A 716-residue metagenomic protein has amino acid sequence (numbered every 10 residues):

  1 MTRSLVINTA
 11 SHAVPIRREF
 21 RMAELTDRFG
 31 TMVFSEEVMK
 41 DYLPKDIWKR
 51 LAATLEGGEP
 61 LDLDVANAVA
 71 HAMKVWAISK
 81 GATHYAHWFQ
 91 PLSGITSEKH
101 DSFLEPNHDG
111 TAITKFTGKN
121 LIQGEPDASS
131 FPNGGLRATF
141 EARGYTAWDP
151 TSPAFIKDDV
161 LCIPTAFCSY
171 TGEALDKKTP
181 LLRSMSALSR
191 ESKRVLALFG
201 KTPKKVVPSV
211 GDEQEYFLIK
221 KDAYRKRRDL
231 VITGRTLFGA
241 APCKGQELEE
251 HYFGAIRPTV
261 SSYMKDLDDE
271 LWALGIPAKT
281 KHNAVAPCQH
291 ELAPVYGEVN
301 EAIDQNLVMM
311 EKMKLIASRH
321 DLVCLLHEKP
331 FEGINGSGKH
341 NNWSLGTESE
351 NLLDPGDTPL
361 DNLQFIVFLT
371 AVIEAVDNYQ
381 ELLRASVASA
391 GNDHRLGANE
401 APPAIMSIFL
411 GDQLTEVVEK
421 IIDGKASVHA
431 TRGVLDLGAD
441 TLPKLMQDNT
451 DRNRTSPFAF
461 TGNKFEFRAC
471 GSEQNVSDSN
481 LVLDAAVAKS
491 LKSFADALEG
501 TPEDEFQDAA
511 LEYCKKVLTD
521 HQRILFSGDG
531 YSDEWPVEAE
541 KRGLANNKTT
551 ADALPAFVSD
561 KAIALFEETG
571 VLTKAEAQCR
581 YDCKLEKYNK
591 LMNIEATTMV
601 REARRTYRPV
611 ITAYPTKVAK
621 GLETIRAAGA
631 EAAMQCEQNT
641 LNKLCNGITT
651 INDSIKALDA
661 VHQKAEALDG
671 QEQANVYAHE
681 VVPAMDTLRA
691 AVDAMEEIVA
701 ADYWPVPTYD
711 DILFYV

Functional and structural regions predicted by a protein language model:
T2-M22, T139-F155, V160: N-terminal hydrophobic targeting/anchoring segments and the immediately downstream early-domain regions of hydrolases
R3-H12, R18-E37, S186, R190-R194 (+1 more regions): Flexible inter-domain linker/hinge segments
M22-S35, T54-E56, C243-Y252: Gly-rich Lys/Arg/Thr-decorated short loops/hinges at beta-loop-alpha junctions or inter-strand turns that position
R28-E141: Active-site core of metal-dependent hydrolases
V65-V69, F89-P91, K119-N120, F167 (+4 more regions): Active-site-proximal loop/turn and secondary-structure-junction residues that shape catalytic pockets, frequently
A142-L326, N335-G338, L345-D582: Glycine-rich, acidic/polar active-site loops that bind/position phosphate-bearing ligands
V231, N306, E328-K329, P355-T358 (+6 more regions): Composition- and surface-driven signal marking solvent-exposed, interaction-prone regions in large proteins
V517-V716: C-terminal amphipathic alpha-helical interaction region
